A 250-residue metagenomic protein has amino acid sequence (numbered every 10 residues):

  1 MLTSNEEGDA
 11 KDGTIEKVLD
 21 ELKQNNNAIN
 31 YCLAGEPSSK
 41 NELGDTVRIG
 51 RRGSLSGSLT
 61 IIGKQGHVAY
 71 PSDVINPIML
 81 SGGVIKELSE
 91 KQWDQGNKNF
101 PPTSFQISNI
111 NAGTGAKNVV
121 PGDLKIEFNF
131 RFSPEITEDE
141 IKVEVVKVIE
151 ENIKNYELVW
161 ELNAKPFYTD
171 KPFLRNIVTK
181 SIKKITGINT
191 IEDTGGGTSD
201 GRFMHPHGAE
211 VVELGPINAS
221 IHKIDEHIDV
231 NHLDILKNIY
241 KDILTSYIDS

Functional and structural regions predicted by a protein language model:
M1-G50: Acidic/histidine-rich catalytic neighborhood of metal-dependent amide-processing enzymes
P37-E42, I49, L55-S250: Metal-dependent amide/peptide-bond hydrolase catalytic core, centered on the "pita-bread" metallohydrolase fold
